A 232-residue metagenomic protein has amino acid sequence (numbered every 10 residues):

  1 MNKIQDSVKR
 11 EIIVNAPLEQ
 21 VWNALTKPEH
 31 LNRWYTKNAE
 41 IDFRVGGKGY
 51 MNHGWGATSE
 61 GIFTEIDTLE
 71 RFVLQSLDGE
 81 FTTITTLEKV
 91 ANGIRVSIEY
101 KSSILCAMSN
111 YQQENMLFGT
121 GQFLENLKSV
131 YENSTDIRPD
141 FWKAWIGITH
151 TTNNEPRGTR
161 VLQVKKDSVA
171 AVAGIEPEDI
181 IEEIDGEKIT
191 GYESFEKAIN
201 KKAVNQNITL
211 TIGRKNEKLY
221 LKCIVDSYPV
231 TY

Functional and structural regions predicted by a protein language model:
K9, A16, Q20, P28-E60 (+1 more regions): Short beta-edge strand/loop motif at the mouth of beta-sheet-based domains
V73-N115: Beta-strand/loop substructures that line and gate deep hydrophobic ligand-binding cavities in soluble
S102-K143: A conserved amphipathic terminal alpha-helix motif
A144-Q163: Short beta-strand-turn/beta-hairpin segments enriched in glycine/proline and small hydrophobics that form edge-strand
I148, V161, A170, E178-I181 (+2 more regions): Terminal peptide-recognition signature
A170-Y192: Conserved PDZ fold ligand-binding element
K197-Y232: PDZ-domain C-terminal substructure recognizer with occasional recognition of PDZ-binding tails
